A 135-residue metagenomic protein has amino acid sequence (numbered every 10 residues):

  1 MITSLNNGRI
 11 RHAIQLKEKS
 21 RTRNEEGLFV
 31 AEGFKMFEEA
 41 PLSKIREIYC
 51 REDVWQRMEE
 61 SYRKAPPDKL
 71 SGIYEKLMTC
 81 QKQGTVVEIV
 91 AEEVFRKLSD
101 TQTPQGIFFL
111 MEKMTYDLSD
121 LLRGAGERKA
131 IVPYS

Functional and structural regions predicted by a protein language model:
M1-Y74: Boundary-proximal intrinsically disordered activation/regulatory segments immediately upstream of a helical core
L42, R57-Q83, E88-E93, T115-S135: RNA substrate-binding interface of SAM-dependent RNA methyltransferases
R51, E112, S135: Cofactor-binding loop segments of dinucleotide-utilizing enzymes, especially the Rossmann-like FAD- and NAD(P)+-binding
T101: Short phosphate-coordinating micro-motif centered on Lys-Gly-acidic
P104-G106: Short glycine-rich loop/turn motifs
F109: Glycine-rich phosphate-binding loops that contact phosphosugars or nucleotide phosphates
